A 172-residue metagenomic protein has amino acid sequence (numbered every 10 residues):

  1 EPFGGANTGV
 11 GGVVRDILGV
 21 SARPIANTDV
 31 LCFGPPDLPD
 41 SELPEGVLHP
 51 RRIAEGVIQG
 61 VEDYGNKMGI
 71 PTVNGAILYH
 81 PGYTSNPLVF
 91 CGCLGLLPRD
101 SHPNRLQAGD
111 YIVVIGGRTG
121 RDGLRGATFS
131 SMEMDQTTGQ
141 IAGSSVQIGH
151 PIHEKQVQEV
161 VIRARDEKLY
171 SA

Functional and structural regions predicted by a protein language model:
E1-A172: Glycine/proline-enriched, intrinsically flexible loops and inter-domain linkers
